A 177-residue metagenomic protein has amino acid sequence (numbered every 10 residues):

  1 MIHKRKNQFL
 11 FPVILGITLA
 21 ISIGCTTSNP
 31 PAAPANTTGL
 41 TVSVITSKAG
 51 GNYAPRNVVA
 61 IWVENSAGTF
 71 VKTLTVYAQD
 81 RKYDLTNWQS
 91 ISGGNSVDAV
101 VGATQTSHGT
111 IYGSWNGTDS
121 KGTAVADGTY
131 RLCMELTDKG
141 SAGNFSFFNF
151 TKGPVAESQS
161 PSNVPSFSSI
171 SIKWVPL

Functional and structural regions predicted by a protein language model:
I2-V13, I61: Bacterial N-terminal signal peptides that target proteins for export
V13-L19: Hydrophobic helical h-region of N-terminal Sec-dependent signal peptides in bacterial secretory/periplasmic proteins
I21-G24: C-terminal motif of bacterial Sec signal peptides marking the signal peptidase cleavage site
S28-T75, S141-L177: Primarily secretory-pathway and cell-envelope proteins
I45-S114, K121: Contiguous segments within soluble domain cores/interaction surfaces
I45-S47, T118, C133-K139: Short glycine-rich beta-strand segments
S107, S120-V125, T137-F145: Short acidic/polar inter-strand loop motif in beta-rich domains
I111, A124-E135: A short tyrosine-centered beta-strand micro-motif
